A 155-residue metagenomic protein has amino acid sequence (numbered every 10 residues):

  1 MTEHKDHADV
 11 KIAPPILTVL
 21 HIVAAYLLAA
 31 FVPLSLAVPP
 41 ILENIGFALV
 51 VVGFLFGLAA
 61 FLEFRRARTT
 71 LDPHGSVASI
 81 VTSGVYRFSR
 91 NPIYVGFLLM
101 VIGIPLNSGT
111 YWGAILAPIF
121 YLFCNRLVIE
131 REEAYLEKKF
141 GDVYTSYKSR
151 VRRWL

Functional and structural regions predicted by a protein language model:
M1-S83, V95-L155: Membrane-anchoring alpha-helices and their flanking helix-loop junctions
Y86: Solvent-exposed interhelical
N91: Extended, alpha-helix-rich binding/interface surfaces that flank or overlap catalytic cores and mediate recognition
